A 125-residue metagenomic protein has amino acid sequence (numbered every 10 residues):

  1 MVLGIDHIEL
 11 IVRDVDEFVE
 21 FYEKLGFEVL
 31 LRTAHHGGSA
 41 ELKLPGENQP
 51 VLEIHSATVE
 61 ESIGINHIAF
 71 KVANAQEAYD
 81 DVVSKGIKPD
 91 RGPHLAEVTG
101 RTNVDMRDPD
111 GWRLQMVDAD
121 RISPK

Functional and structural regions predicted by a protein language model:
M1-D16, I65-I68, D120-K125: N-terminal beta-strand motif that seeds the catalytic metal site of vicinal oxygen chelate
V2, E9-Q49: Core segments of cupin and vicinal oxygen chelate
D14-V15, V72-Q76: Helix N-cap motif at beta-to-alpha junctions
F21, Q76-D81: Short amphipathic alpha-helices within nucleic acid-binding modules
R32, Y79, V83-K125: Vicinal oxygen chelate
E41, V51, A69, N103-D105: Short hydrophobic/aromatic beta-strand element in the GNAT-like acyltransferase core that lines or flanks the acyl-donor
L52-E53, Q115: Conserved beta-strand in the GNAT
